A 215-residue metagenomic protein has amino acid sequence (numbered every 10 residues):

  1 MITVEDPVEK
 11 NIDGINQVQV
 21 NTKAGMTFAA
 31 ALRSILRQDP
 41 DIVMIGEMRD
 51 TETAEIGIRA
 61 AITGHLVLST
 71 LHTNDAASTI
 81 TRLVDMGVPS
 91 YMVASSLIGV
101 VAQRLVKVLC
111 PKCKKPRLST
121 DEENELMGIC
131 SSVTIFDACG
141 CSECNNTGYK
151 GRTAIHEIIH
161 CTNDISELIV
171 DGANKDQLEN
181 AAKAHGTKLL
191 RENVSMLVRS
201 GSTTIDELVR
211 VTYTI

Functional and structural regions predicted by a protein language model:
M1-I215: Short, flexible helix-loop junctions that flank or precede catalytic/ligand sites
